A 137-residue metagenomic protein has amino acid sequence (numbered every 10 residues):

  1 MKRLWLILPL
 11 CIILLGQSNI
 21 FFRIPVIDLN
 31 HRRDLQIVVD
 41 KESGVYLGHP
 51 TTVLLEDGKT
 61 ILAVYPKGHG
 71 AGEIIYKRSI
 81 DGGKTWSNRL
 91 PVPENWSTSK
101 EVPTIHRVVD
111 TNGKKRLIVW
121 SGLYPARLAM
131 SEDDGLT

Functional and structural regions predicted by a protein language model:
L4-I13: Sec-dependent N-terminal signal peptides
S18-T137: Asp-box/BNR beta-propeller blade signature and adjacent active/binding-site loops in extracellular glycan-interacting
